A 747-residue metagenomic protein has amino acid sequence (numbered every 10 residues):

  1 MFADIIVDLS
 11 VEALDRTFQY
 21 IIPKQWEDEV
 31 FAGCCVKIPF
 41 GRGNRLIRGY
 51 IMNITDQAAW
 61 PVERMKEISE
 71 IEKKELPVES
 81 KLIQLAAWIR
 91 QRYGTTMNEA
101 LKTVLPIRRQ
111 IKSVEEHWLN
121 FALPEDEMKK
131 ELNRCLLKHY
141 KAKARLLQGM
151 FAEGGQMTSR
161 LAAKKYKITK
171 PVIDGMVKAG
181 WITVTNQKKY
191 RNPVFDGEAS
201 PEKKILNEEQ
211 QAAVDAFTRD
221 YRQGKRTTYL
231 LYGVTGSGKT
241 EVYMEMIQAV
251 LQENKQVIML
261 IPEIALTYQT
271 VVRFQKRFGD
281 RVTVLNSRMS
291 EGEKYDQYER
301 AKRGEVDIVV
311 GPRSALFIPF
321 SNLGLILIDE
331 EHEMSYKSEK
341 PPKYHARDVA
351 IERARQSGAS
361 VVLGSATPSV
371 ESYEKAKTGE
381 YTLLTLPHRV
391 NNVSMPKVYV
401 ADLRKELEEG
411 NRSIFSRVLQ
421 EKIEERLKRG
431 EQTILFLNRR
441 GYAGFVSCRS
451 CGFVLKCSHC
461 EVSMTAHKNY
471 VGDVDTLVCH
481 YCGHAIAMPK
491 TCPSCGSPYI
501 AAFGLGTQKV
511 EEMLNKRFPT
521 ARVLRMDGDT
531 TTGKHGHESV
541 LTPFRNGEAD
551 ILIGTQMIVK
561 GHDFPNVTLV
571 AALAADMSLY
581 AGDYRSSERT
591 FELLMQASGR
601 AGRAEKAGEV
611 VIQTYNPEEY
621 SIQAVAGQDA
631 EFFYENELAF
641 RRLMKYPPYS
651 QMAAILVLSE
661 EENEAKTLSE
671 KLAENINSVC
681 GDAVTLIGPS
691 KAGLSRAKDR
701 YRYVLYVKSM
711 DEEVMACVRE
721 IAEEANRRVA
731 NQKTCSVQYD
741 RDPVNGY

Functional and structural regions predicted by a protein language model:
M1-P312, L316-S365, K377-V393, V679 (+1 more regions): Accessory, non-ATPase domains that flank or precede helicase/AAA+ motor cores in DNA-metabolism machines
D8, P23, L658-E660, K708-M710: Solvent-exposed residues in well-ordered beta-strands and their adjoining turns, especially edge/terminal strands
V36, L85-W88, M652-A653, V657 (+2 more regions): Hydrophobic/aromatic-rich, well-ordered segments within soluble, folded domains that form packed cores
P201-N207, Q211, D215, G224-K666 (+5 more regions): Inter-lobe coupling/hinge segments of SF2-like helicase ATPases
F518-A521, I676-T685, V729-T734: Short secondary-structure junctions
N663-S678: Extracytoplasmic/periplasmic
N675-V714, R719-A725: C-terminal structured "cap/appendage" subdomains that terminate the fold
